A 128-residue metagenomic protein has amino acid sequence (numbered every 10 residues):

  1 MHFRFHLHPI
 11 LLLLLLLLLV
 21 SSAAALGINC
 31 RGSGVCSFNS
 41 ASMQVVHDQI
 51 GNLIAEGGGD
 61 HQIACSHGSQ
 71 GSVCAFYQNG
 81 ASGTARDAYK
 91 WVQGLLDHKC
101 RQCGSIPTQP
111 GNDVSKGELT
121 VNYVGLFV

Functional and structural regions predicted by a protein language model:
M1-L26: Fungal secretory targeting signals
A24-V128: Mature, structured extracellular domains of secreted fungal proteins
